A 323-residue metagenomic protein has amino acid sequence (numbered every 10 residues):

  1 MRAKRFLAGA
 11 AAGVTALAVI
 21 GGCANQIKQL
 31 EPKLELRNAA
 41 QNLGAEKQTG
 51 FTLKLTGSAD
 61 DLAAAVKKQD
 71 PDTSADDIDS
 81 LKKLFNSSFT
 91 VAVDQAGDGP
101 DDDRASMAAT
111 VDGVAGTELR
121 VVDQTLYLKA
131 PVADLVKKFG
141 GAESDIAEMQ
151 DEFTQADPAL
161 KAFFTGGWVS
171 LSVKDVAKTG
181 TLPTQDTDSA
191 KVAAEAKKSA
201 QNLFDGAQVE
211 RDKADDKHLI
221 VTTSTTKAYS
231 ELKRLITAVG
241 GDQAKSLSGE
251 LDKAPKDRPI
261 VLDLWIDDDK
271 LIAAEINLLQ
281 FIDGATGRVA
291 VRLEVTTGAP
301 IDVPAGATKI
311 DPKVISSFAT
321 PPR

Functional and structural regions predicted by a protein language model:
M1-A10: Bacterial N-terminal signal peptides that target proteins for export
A18-G22: C-terminal motif of bacterial Sec signal peptides marking the signal peptidase cleavage site
A24-R323: Subset-of-secretome marker
